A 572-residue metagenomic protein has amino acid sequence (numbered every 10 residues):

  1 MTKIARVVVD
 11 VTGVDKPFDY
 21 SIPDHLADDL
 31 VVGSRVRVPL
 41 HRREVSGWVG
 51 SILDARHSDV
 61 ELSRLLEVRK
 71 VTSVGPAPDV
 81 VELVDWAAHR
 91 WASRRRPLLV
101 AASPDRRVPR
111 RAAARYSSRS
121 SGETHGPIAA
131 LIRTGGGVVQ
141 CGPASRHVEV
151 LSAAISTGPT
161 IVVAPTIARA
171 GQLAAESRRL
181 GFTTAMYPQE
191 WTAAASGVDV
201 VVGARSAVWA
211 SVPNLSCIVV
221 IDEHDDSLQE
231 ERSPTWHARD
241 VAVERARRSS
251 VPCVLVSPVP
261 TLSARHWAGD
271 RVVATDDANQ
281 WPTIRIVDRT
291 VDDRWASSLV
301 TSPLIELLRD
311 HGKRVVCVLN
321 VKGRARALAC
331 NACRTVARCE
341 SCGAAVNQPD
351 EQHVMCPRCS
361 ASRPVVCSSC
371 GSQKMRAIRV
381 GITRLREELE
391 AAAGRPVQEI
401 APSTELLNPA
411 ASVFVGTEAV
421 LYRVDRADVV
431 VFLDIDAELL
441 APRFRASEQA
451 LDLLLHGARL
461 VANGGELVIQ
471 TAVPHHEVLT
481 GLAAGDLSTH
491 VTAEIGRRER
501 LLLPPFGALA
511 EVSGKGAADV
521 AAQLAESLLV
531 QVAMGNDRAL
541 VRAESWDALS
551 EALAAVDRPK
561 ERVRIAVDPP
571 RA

Functional and structural regions predicted by a protein language model:
M1-T290, E306-D310, V315, C333 (+6 more regions): Accessory, non-ATPase domains that flank or precede helicase/AAA+ motor cores in DNA-metabolism machines
A27-L30, S46, A77-V81, A170 (+11 more regions): Amphipathic alpha-helical transducer elements in NTP-driven molecular machines
V32-R37, S302-E306, D310-K313, E388 (+1 more regions): C-terminal helicase module of SF1/SF2 nucleic-acid helicases/translocases
V74-A77, A144, V163, I167 (+10 more regions): Conserved phosphate/pyrophosphate-binding and hydrolysis machinery centered on Walker-type P-loop NTPases, extending
L180-E190, E340-S341, P349, G394-S403: Conserved RecA-like helicase motor-core motifs
P188-Q189, G203-A204, L319, E399-P402 (+1 more regions): Short loop/edge segments at beta-strand edges and connector loops that shape dinucleotide/nucleotide cofactor-binding
S206-V208, H224-D225, V321-R324, A419-L421 (+2 more regions): Short glycine-rich anion-binding loops that position phosphate/pyrophosphate groups of nucleotides and phosphorylated
R309-A391: Cys/His-rich short segments
